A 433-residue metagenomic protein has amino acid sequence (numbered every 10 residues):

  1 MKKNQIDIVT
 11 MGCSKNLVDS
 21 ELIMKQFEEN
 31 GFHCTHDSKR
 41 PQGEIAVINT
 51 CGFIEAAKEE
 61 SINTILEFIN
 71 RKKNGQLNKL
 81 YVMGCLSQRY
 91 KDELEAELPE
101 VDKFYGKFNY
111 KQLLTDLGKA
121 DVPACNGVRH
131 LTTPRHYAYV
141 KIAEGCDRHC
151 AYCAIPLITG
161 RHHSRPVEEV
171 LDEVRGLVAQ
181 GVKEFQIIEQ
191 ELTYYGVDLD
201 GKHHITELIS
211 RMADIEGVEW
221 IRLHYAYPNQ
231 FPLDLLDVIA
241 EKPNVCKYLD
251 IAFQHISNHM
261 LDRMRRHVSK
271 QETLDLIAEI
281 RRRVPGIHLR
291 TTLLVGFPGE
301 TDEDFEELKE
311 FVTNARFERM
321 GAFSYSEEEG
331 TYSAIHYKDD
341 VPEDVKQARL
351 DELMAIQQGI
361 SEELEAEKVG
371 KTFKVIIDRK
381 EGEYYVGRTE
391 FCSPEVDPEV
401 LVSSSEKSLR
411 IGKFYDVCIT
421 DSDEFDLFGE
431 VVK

Functional and structural regions predicted by a protein language model:
M1-Y195, D234, L249, Q271-E279 (+5 more regions): Proteins enriched for Cys/Gly/acidic motifs involved in redox and nucleic-acid/cofactor modification
N78-G84, R89, L94, A179-F305 (+1 more regions): Conserved SAM/AdoMet-binding glycine-rich loop
K111, R148, T193, N258-H259 (+2 more regions): Glycine-centered loop/turn positions within well-structured domains that cap or flank conserved ligand/cofactor-binding
L131, D237-E241, F253, E365-E367 (+2 more regions): Replace "in large, NTP-powered and nucleic-acid-processing enzymes" with "in large, NTP-powered factors and other
V170, I187, L223, I251 (+6 more regions): Conserved, mostly hydrophobic/aromatic
E189, Y225, F253-H255, T291-V295 (+6 more regions): Active-site proximal loops enriched in glycine and acidic residues that flank catalytic Cys/His/Asp and coordinate
K247-Y248, L261-D262, P285-H288, E303-F305 (+6 more regions): Extended hydrophobic-aromatic, low-complexity segments
I335-K433: Terminal RNA-binding accessory module
